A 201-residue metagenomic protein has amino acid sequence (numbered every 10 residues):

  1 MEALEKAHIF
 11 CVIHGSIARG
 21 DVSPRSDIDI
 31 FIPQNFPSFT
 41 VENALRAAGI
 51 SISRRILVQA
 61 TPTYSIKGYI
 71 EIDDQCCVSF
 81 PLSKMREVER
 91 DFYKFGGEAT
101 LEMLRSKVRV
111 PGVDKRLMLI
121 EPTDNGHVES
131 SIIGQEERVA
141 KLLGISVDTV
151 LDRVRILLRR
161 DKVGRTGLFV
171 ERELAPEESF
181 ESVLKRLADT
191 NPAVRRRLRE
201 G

Functional and structural regions predicted by a protein language model:
M1-F10, A18-R25, Q34-G201: Catalytic core of pol beta-like nucleotidyltransferases
F31: Acidic/His-rich structured neighborhood in mature extracellular/periplasmic domains
